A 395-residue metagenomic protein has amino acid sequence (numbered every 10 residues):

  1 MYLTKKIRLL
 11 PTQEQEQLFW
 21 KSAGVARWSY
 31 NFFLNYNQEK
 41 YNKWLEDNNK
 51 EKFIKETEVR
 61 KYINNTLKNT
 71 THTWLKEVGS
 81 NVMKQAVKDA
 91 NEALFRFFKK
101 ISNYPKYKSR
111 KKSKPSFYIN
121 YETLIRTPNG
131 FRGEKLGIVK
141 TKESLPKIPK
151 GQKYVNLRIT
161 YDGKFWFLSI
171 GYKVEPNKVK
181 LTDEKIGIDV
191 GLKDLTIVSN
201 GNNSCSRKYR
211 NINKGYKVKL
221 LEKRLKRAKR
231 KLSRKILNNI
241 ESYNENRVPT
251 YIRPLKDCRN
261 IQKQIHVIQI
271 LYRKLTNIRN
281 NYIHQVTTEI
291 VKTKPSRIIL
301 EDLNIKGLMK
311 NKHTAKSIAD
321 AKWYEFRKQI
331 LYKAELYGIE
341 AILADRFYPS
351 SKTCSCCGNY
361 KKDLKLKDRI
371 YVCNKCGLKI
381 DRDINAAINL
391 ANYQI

Functional and structural regions predicted by a protein language model:
M1-I395: Nucleic-acid substrate recognition interfaces
